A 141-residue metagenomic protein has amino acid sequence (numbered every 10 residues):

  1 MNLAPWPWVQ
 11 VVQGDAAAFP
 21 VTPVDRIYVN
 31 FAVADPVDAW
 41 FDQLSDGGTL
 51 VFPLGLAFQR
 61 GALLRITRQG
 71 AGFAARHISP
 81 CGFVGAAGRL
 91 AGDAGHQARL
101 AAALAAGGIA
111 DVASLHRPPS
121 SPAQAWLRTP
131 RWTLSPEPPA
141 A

Functional and structural regions predicted by a protein language model:
M1-V51, L56-F58: Conserved nucleotide-cofactor-binding alpha/beta core module
Q59-A141: SAM/dcSAM-binding transferase cores
